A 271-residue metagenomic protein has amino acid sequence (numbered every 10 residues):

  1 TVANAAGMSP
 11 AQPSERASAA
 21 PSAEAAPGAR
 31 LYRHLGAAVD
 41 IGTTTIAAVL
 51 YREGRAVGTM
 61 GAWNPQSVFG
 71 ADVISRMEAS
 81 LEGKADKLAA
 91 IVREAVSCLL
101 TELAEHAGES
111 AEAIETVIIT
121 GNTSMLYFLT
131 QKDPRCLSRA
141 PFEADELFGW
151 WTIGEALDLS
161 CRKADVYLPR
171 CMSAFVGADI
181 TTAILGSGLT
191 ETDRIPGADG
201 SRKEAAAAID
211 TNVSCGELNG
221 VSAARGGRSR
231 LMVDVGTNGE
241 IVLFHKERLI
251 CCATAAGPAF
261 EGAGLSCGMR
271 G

Functional and structural regions predicted by a protein language model:
T1-A38, T43, L88-R93, S97-A111 (+5 more regions): Nucleotide/phosphate-binding catalytic cleft detector across ATP-hydrolyzing and phosphate-transferring enzymes
T43, A47-A48, G54-I74, C136-G149 (+2 more regions): Glycine-rich phosphate-binding loop of actin/hexokinase-like ATP-binding domains
P65-H106, G264-G271: N-terminal phosphate-binding loop and adjacent alpha-helix
A198-D199, N212: Short, low-complexity, intrinsically disordered N-terminal modules that encode targeting/processing signals
